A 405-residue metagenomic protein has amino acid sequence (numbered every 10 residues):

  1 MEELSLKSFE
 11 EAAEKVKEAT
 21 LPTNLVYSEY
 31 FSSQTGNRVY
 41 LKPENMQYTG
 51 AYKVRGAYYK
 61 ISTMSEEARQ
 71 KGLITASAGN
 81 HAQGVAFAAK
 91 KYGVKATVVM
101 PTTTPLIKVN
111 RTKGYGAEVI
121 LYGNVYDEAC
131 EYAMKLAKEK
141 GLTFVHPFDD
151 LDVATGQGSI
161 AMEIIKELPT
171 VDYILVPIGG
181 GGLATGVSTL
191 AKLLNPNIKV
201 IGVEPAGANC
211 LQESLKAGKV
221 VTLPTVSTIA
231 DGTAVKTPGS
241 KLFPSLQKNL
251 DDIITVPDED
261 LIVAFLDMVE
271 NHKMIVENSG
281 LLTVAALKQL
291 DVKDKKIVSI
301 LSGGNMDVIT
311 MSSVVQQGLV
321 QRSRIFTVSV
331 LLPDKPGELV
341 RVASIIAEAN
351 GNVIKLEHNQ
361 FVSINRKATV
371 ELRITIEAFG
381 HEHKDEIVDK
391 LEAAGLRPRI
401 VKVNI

Functional and structural regions predicted by a protein language model:
M1-I405: PLP-dependent amino-acid enzyme catalytic core
